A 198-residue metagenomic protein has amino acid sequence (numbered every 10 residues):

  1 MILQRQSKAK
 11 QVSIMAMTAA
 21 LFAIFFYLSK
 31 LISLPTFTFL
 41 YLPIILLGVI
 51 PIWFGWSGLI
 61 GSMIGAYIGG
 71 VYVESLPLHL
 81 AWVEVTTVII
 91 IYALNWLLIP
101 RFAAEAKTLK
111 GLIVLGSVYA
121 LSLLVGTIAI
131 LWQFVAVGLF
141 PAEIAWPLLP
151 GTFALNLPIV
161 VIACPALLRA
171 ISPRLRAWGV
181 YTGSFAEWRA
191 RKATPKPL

Functional and structural regions predicted by a protein language model:
I2-S57: Hydrophobic transmembrane alpha-helices
M15, A19, A23, P51 (+4 more regions): Small-residue faces within membrane-embedded alpha-helices
Y27-I44, V71-P195: Membrane-embedded alpha-helical hairpins and interfacial helices in multi-pass inner-membrane proteins
G58-G70, Y119: Central hydrophobic cores of alpha-helical transmembrane segments in multi-pass integral membrane proteins
L198: Extracellular ligand-binding/catalytic regions of CAZymes and related secreted enzymes and adhesion modules
